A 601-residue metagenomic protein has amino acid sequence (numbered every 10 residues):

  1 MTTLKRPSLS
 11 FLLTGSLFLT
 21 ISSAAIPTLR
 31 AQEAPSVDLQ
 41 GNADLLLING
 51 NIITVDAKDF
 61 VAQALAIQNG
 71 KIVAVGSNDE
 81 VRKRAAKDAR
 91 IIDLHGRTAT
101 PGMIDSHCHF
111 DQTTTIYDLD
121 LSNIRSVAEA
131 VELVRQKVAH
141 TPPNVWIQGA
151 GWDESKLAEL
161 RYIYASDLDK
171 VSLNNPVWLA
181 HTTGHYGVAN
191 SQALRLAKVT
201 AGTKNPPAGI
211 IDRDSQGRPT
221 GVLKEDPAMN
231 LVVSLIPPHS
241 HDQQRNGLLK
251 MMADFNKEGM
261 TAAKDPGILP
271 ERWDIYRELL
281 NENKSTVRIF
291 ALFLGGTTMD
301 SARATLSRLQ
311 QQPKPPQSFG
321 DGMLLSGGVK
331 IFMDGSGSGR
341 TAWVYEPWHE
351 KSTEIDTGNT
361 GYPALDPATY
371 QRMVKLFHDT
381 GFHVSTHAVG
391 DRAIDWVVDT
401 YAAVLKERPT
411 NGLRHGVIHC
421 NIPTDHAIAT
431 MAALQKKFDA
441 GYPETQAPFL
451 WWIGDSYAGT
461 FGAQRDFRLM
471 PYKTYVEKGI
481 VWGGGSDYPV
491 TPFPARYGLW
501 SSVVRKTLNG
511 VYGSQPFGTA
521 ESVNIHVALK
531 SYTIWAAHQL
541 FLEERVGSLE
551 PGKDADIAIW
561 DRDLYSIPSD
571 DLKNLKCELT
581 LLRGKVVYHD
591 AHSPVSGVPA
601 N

Functional and structural regions predicted by a protein language model:
M1-P7: N-terminal secretory signal peptides that target proteins for export/translocation
S10-A24: Bacterial N-terminal signal peptides
A24-A25, L29-E33: Boundary at the C-terminal end of the N-terminal hydrophobic targeting segment
E33-I48, I53, A57-Q311, G327-A393 (+6 more regions): Divalent metal-binding segments
H109, D321-T341, K436-L450: Non-cysteine beta-strand/loop elements that form the S-adenosyl-L-methionine
L279-N283, P313-G320, K406-T410, M431-A440: Acidic (Asp/Glu)-rich catalytic clusters
T286-K330, R414-A432, G454-W482: Phosphate/diphosphate-binding loops
V374-S385, R392-H415, D425, K436-G441 (+3 more regions): His/Asp/Glu-enriched, well-ordered alpha-helical/loop segment that forms or immediately abuts the divalent-metal
